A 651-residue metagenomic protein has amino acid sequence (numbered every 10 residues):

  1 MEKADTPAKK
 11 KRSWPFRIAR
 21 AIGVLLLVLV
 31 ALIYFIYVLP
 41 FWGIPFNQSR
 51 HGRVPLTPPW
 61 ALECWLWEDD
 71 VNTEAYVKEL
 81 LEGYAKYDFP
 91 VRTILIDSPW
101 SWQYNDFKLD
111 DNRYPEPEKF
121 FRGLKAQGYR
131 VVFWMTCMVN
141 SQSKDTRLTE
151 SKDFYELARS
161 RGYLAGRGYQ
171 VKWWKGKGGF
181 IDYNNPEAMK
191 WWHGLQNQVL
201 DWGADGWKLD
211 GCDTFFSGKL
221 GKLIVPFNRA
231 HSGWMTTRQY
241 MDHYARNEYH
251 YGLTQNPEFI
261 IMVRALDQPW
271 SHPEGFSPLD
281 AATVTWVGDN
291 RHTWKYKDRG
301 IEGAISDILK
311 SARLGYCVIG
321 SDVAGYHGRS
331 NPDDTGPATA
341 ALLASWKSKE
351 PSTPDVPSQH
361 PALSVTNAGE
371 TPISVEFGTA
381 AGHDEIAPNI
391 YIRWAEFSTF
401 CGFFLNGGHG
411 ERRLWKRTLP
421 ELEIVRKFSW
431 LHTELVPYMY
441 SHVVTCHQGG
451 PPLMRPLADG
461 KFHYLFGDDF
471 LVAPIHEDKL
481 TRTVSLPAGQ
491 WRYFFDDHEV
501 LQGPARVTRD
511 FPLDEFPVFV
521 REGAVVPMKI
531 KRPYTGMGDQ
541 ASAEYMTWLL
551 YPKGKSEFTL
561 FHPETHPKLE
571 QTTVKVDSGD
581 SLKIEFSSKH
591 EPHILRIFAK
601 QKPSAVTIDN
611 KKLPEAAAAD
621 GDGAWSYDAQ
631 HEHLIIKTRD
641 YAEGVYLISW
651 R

Functional and structural regions predicted by a protein language model:
E2-R12: Juxtamembrane low-complexity tails/linkers enriched in Ser/Thr-Pro and polybasic
K10-L29: N-terminal Sec-pathway targeting helices
V28-L39: Hydrophobic alpha-helical membrane-insertion segments, chiefly the h-region of N-terminal signal peptides
L39-D514: Catalytic-domain carbohydrate-binding cleft regions of carbohydrate-active enzymes
P351-P354, G408-A624, D628-H633, D640-E643: Non-catalytic C-terminal accessory modules of carbohydrate-active enzymes
G644-V645, S649-R651: Low-complexity, intrinsically disordered segments enriched in Ser/Thr together with acidic residues
